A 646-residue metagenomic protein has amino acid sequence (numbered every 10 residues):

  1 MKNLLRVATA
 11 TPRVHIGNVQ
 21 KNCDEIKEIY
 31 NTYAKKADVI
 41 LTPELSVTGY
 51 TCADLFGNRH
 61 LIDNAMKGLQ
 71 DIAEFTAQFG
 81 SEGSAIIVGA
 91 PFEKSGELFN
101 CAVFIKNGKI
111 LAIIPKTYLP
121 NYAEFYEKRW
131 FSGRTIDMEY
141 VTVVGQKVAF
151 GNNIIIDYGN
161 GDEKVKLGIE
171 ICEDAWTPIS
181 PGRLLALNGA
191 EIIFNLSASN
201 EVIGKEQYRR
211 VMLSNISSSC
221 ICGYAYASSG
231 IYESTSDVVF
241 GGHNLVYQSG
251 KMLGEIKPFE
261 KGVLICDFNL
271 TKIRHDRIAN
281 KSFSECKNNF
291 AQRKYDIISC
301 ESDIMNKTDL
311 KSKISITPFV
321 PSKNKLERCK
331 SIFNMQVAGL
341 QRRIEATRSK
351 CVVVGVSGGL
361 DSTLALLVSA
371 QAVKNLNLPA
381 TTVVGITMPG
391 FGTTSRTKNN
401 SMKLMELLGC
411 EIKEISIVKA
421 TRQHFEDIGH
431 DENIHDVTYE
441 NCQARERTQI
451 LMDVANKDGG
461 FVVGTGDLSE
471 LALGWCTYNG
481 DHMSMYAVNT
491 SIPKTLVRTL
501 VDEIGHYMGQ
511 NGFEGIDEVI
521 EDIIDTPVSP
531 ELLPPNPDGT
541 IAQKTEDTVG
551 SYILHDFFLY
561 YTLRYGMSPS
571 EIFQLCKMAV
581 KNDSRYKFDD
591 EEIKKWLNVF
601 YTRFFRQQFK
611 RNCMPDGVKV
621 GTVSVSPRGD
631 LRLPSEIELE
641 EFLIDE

Functional and structural regions predicted by a protein language model:
M1-V353, Q371-A380: Enzyme catalytic cores with a strong preference for nitrogen-chemistry domains
N22, E163-V165, C220-C222, S234 (+4 more regions): ATP/NTP-dependent adenylation/nucleotidyl-transfer catalytic domains that generate, transfer, or process NMP-activated
